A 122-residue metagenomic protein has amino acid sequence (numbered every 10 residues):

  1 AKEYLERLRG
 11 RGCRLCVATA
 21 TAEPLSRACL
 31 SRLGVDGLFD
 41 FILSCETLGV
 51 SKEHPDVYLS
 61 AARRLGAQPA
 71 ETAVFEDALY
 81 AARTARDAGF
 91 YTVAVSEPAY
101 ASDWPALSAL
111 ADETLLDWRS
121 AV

Functional and structural regions predicted by a protein language model:
A1-Y4: A short, well-structured juxtamembrane/interface segment
E6-R9, E23-V122: Asp-based, Mg2+/Mn2+-dependent phosphohydrolase catalytic module
R14-C16, Y91: Proline-centered loop/turn at the N-terminus of a beta-strand
